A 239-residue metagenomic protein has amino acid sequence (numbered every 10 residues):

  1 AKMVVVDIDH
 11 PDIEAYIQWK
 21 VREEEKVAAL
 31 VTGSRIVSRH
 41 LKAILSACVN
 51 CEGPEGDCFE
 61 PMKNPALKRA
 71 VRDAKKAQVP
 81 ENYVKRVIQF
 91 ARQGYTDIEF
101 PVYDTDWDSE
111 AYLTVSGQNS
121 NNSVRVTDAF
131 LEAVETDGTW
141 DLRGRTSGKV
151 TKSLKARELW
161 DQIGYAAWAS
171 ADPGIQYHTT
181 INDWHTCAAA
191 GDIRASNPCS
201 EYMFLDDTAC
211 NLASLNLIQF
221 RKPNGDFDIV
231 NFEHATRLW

Functional and structural regions predicted by a protein language model:
A1-H234: Active-site cavity-forming subdomains of large catalytic enzyme subunits
A235-W239: Long, compositionally biased non-active-site segments enriched in small/hydrophobic residues and glycine
